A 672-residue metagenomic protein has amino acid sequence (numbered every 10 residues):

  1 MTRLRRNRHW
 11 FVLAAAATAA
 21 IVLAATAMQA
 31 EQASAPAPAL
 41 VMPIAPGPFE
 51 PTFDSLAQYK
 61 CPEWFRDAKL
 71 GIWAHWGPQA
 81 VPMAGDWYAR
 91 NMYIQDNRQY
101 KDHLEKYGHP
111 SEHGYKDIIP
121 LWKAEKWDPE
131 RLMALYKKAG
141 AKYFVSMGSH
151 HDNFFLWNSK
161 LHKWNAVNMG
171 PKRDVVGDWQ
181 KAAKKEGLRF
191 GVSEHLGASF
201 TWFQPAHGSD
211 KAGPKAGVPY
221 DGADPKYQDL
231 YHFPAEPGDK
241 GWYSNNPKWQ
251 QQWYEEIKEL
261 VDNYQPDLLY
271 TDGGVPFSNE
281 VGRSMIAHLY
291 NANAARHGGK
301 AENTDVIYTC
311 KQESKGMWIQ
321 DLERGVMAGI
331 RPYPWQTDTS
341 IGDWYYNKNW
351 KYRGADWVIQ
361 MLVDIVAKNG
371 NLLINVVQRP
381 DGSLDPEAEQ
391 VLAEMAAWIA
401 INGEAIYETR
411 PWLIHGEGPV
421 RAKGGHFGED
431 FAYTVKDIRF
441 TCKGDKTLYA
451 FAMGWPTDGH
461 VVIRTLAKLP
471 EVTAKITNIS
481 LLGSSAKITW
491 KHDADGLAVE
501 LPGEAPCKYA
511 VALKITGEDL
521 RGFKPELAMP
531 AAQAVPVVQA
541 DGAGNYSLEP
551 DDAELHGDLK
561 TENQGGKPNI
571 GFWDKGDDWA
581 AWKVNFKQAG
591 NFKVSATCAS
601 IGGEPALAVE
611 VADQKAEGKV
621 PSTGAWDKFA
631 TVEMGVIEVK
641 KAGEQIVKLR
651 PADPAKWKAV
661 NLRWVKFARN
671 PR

Functional and structural regions predicted by a protein language model:
R3-A15: Bacterial N-terminal signal peptides that target proteins for export
A14-A24: Bacterial N-terminal signal peptides
A24-A30: Boundary at the C-terminal end of the N-terminal hydrophobic targeting segment
E31-G576, K583-V584, Q588, G602-P621 (+4 more regions): Mature catalytic domains of secreted/periplasmic carbohydrate-active enzymes
F592-V594, Q645: A short tyrosine-centered beta-strand micro-motif
T597-C598: N-terminal helix-turn-helix DNA-binding core of bacterial DNA-binding proteins
